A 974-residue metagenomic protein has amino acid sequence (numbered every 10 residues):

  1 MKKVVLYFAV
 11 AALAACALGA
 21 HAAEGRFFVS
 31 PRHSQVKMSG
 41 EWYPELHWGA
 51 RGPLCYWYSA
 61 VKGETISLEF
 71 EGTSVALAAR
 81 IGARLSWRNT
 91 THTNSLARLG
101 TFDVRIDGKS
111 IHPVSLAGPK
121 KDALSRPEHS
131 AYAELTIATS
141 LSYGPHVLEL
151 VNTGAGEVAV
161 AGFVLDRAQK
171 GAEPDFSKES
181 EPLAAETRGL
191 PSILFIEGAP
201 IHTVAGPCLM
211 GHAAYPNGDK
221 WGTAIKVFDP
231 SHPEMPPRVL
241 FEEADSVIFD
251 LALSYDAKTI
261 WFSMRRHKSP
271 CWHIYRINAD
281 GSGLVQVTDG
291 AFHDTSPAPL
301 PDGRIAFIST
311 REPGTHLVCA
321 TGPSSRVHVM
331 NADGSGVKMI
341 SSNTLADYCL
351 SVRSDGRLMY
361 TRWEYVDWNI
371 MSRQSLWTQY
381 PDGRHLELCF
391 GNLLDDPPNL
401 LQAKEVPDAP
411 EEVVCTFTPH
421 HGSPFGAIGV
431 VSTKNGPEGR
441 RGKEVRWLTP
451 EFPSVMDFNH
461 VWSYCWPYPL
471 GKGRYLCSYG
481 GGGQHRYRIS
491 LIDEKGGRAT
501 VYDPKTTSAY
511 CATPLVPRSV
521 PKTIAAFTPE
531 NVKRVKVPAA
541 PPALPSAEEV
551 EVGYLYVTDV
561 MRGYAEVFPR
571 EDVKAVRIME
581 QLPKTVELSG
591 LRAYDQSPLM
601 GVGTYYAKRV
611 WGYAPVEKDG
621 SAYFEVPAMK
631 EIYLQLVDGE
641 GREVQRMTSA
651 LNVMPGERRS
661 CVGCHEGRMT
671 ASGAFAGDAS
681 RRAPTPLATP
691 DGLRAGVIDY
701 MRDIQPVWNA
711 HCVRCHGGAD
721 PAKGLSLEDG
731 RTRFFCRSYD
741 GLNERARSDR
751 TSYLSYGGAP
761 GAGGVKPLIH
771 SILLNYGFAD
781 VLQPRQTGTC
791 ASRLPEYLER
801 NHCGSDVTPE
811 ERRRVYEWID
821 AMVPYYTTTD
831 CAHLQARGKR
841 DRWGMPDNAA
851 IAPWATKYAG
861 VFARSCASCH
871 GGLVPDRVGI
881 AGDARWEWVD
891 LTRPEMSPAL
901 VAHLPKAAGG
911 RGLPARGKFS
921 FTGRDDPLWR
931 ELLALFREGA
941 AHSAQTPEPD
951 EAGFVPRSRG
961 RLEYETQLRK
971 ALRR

Functional and structural regions predicted by a protein language model:
M1-V4: Positively charged n-region of N-terminal signal peptides that target proteins for export
Y7-C16: Bacterial N-terminal signal peptides
L18-A22: Sec/Tat signal peptide C-region and signal peptidase I cleavage site
A23-F176: Glycan-recognition surfaces in beta-rich domains, encompassing non-catalytic CBMs and lectin-like receptor-binding
R126-E134, K608, V616-G620: Aromatic sugar-binding surface patches on proteins that engage polysaccharides or sugar-phosphate polymers
S142-Y143, K618, A628, P809: Surface-exposed loops/turns
D175-D619, E625, V644-R646, A650-N652 (+1 more regions): Sequence signature of WD/YWTD-type beta-propeller architectures
S177-L190, E197, K220, S519 (+8 more regions): Aromatic- and Gly/Pro-enriched helix-to-coil junctions and flexible linker segments
